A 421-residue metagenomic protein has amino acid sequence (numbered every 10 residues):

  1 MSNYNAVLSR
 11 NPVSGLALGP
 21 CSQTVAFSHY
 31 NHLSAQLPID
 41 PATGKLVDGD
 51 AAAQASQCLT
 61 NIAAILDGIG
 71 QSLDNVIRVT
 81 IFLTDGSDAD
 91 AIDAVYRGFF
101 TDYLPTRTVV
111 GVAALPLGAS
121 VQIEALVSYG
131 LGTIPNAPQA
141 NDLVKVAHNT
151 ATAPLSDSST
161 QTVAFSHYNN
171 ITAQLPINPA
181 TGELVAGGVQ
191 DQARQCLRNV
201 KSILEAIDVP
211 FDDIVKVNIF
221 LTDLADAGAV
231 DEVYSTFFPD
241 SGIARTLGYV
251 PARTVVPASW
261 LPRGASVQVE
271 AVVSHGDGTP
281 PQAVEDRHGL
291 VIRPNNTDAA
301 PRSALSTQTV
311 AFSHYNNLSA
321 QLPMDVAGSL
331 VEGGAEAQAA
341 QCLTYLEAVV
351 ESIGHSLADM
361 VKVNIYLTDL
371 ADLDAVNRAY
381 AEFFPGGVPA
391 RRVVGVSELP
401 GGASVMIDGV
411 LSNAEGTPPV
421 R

Functional and structural regions predicted by a protein language model:
M1-T60, A64-I77, L83-R198, S202-K216 (+2 more regions): N-terminal presequence-like segments and the immediate start of the first folded domain
